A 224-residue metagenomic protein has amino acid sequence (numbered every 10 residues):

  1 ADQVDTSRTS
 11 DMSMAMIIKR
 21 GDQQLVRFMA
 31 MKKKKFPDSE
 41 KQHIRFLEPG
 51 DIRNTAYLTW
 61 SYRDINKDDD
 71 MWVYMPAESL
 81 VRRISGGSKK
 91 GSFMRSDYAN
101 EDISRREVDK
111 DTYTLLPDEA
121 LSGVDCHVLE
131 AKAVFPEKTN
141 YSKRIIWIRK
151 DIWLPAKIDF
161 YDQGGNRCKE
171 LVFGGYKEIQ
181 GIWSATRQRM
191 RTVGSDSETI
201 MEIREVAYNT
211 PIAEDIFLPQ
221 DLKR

Functional and structural regions predicted by a protein language model:
A1-A77: N-terminal mature ectodomain segment of secretory-pathway/periplasmic proteins
S10, M29, Q42, D111 (+3 more regions): A broad, low-specificity signal marking well-ordered, structured residues that form hydrophobic/aromatic
R20, A120-L121: A short beta-turn/loop motif at secondary-structure boundaries
Q24-F28, F36, S61-I65, S104-E107 (+3 more regions): Ribonuclease/tRNase effector modules and their secretory precursors
A30-K34, T114-A120, G174-Y176: Short amphipathic beta-strand and strand-loop transition segments with alternating hydrophobic
L47-E48, L58, D70-Y74, L80-V108 (+1 more regions): Gly/Pro-enriched, hydrophobic low-complexity segments that function as extracytoplasmic propeptides/linkers
D69, D109-D118: Long, terminal "pre-/pro-" and other extracytoplasmic accessory regions that lie outside the mature folded/catalytic
L222-R224: Short, cationic low-complexity segments
